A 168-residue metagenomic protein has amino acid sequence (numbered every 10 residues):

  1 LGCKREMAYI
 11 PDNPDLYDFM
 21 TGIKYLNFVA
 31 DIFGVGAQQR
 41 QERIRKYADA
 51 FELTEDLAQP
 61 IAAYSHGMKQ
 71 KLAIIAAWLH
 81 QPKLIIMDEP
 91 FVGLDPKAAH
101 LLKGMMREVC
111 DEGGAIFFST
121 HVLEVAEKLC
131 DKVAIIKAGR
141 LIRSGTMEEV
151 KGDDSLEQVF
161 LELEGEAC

Functional and structural regions predicted by a protein language model:
N27, D31, Q39-D56: Conserved ABC ATPase "signature" region
P60-Y64: Conserved ABC ATPase signature
I85-E89: Catalytic Walker B motif of ABC-type/P-loop ATPase nucleotide-binding domains
A99-E112: Helical segment within the ABC ATPase nucleotide-binding domain
A126-K128: A short, surface-exposed alpha-helical micro-motif characterized by mixed small hydrophobic and charged/polar residues
S144-G145: ABC ATPase "signature
